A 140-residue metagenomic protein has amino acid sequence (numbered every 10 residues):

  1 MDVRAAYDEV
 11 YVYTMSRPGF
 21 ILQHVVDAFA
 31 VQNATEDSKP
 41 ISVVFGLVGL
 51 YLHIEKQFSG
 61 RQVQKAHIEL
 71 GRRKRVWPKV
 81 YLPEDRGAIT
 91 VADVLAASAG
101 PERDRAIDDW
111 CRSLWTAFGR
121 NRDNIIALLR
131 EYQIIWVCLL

Functional and structural regions predicted by a protein language model:
M1-L140: Intrinsically disordered, low-complexity linkers and terminal regions that flank or interleave Cys/His-based
